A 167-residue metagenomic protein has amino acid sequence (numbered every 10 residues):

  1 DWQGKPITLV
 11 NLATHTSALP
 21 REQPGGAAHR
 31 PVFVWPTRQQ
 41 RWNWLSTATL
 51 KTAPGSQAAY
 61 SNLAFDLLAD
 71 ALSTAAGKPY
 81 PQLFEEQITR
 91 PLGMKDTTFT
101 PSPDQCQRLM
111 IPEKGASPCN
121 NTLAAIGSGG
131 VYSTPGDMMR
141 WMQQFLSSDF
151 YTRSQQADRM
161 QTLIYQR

Functional and structural regions predicted by a protein language model:
W2-R167: Short, surface-exposed loop or secondary-structure junction motifs that flank catalytic or metal-binding residues
